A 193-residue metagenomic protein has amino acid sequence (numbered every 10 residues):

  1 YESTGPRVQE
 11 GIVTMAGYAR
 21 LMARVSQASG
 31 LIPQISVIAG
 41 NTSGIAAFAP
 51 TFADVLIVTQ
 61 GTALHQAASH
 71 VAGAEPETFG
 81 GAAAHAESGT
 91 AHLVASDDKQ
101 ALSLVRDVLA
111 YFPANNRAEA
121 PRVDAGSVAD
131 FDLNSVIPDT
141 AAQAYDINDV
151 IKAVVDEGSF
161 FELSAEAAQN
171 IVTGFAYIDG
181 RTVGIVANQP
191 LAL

Functional and structural regions predicted by a protein language model:
Y1-S3, Q189: Short, histidine-centered active-site or binding-site loop motifs used for metal coordination, general acid-base
S3-R117: Conserved catalytic cores of soluble enzyme domains, especially glycine-rich substrate-binding beta-alpha loops
V13, S69-V71, A84, P138-A142 (+2 more regions): Short capping/connector residues at structural and topological boundaries
Q27-G30, F48-A53, T140-E157: Charged, low-complexity, helix/coiled-coil-prone segments
A39-G40, P76-F79, V136-I137, G158-F160 (+1 more regions): Short secondary-structure boundary micro-motifs
G81-G89, G126-L133, G184-A187: Short acidic (Asp/Glu) and glycine-rich catalytic loops that position anionic groups and cofactors
L93-I151: Terminal amphipathic helices with adjacent charged low-complexity linkers/tails
A144-L193: Non-catalytic terminal/interface segments that mediate subunit docking, oligomerization, and allosteric communication
